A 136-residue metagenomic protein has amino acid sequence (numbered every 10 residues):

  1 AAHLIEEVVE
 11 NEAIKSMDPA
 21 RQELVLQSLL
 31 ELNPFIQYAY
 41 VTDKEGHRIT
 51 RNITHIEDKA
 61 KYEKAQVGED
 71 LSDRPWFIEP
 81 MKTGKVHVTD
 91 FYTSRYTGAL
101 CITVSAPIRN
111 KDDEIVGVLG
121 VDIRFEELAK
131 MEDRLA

Functional and structural regions predicted by a protein language model:
A1-E23: Extracellular/periplasmic ligand-binding regions of membrane signal-transduction receptors
E7, N11, L24-L32, E79: Amphipathic alpha-helical regulatory segments at dimerization interfaces that relay allosteric signals between sensory
S16-N33, I123-A136: Solvent-exposed, extracytoplasmic
L29-K82: Extracellular/periplasmic ligand-sensing ectodomains of membrane signal-transduction proteins
D73-I108: Membrane-proximal, non-catalytic sensory/regulatory domains of signal-transducing membrane proteins
A99-E132: Conserved beta-strands of PAS-like sensory domains
